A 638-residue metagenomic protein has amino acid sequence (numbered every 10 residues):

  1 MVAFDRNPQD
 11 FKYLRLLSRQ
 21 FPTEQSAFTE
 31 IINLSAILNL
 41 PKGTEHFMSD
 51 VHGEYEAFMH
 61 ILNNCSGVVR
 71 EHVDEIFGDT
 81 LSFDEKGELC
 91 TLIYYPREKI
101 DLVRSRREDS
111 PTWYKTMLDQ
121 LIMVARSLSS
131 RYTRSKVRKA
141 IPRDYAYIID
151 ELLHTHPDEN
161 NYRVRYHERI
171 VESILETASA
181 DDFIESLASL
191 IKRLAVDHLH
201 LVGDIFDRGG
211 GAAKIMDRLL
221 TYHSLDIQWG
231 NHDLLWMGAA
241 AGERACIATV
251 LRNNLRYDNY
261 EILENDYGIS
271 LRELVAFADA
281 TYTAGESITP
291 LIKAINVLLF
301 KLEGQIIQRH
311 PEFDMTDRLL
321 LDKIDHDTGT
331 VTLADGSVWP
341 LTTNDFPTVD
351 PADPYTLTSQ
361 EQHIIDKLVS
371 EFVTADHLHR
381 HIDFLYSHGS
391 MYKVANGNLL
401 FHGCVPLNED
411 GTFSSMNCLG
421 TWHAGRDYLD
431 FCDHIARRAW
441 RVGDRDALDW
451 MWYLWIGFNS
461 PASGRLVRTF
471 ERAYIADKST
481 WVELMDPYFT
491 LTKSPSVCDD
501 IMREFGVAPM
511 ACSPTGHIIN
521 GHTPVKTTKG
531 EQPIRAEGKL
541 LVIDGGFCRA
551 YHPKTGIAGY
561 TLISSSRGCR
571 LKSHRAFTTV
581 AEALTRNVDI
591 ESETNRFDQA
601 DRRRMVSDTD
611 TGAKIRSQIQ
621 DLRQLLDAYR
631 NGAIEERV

Functional and structural regions predicted by a protein language model:
M1-V638: Feature recognizes metal-dependent phosphohydrolase scaffolds
